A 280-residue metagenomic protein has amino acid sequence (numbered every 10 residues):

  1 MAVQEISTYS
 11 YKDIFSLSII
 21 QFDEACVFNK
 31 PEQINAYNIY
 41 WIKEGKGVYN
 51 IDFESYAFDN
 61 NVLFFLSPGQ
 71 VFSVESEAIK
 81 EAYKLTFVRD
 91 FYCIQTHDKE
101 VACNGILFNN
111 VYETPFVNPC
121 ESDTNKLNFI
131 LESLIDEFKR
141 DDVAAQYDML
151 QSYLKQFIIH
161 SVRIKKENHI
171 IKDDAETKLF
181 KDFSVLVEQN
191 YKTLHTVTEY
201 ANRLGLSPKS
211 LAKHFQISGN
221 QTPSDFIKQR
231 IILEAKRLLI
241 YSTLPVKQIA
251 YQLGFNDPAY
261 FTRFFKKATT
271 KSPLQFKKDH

Functional and structural regions predicted by a protein language model:
M1-D59: Generic protein-terminus/edge-of-domain signal
A2-Y11, E77-D136: A hydrophobic/aromatic-rich effector-binding and dimerization subdomain of bacterial HTH-type transcriptional regulators
V48-N50, L66, V71-E77: Short beta-strand His + acidic residue motifs that chelate non-heme Fe in jelly-roll/DSBH and cupin folds
F58-V71, T86-F87: Conserved metal-binding segment of the jelly-roll/cupin
N61, L211-A212, Y260-F261, F265: Short hydrophobic/aromatic patch on the recognition helix
I135-V143, H160-H169, F183-T196, H214-G219 (+3 more regions): Basic, amphipathic alpha-helical hairpins
R140-S152, D174-A175: All-alpha amphipathic helical-bundle segments outside canonical DNA-binding/catalytic cores that form hydrophobic
I217-A259, Q275-H280: Terminal helix-turn-helix DNA-binding modules in bacterial transcription factors
